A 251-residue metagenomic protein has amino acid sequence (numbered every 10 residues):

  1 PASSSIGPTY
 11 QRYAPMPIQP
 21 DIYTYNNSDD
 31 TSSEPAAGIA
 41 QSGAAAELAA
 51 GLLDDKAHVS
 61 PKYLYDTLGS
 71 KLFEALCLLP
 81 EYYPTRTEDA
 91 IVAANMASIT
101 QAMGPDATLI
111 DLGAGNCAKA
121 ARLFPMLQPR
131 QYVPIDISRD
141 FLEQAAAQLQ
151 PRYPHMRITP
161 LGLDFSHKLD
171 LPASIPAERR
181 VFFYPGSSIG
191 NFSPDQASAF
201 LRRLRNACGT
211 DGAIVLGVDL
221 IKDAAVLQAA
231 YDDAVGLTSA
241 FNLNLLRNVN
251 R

Functional and structural regions predicted by a protein language model:
P17-Y63, S70: N-terminal auxiliary segments of SAM/dcSAM-dependent transferases
A57-D66, K71-M103: Class I SAM-dependent methyltransferase Rossmann-like catalytic core, especially the SAM/SAH-binding loop
D106-G115: Conserved class I S-adenosyl-L-methionine
N116-Q128: Conserved SAM-binding loop of SAM-dependent methyltransferases across substrates and taxa, primarily the Class I
P129-H167: Class I SAM-dependent methyltransferase SAM/SAH-binding core
R179-S198: A short SAM/SAH-binding and catalytic strip from SAM-dependent methyltransferases
S198-T210: A short glycine-rich, Lys/Arg-flanked "PGG" loop and its adjoining helix->strand segment in the class I
A207-L220: Conserved beta-strand signature within the Rossmann-like core of class I S-adenosyl-L-methionine
